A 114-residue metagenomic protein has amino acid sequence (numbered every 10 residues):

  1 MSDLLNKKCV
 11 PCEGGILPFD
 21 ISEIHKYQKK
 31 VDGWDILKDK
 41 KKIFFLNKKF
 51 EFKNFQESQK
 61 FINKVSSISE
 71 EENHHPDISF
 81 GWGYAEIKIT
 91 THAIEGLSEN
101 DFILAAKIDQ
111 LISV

Functional and structural regions predicted by a protein language model:
M1-Q56, N63-V114: Long, contiguous binding/interaction regions
